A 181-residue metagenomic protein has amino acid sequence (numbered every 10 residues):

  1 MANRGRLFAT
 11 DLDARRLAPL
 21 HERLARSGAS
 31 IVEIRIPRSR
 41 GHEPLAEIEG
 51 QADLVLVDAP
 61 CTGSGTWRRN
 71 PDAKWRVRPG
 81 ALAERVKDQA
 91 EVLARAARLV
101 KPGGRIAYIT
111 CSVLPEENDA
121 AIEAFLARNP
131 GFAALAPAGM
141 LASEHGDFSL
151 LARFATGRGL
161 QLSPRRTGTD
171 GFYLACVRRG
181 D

Functional and structural regions predicted by a protein language model:
M1-D181: S-adenosylmethionine
